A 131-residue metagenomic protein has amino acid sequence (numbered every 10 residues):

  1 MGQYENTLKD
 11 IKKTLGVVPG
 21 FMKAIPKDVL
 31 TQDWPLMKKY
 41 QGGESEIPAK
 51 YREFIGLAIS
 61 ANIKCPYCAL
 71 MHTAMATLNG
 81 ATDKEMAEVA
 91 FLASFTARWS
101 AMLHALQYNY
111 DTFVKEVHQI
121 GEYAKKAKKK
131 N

Functional and structural regions predicted by a protein language model:
M1-Y51, A105-N131: Acidic, glycine/proline-rich low-complexity segments that act as flexible tails and inter-domain linkers
L30-T31, M71-M86: Iron-sulfur (Fe-S) cluster-binding segments and ferredoxin-like electron-carrier domains, especially [2Fe-2S]
K38, G56, T73-T77: Amphipathic alpha-helical segments within well-ordered protein domains
A49-I55, D83-A90: Alpha-helical scaffolds flanking conserved acidic
I55, I59-M71: Short, thiol/selenol-centered motifs that function as redox-active sites or metal-ligating centers
M71-L78, H104-T112: Juxtamembrane/interface motifs at transmembrane-helix termini
F91-N109: Short Fe-S-cluster ligation motifs
